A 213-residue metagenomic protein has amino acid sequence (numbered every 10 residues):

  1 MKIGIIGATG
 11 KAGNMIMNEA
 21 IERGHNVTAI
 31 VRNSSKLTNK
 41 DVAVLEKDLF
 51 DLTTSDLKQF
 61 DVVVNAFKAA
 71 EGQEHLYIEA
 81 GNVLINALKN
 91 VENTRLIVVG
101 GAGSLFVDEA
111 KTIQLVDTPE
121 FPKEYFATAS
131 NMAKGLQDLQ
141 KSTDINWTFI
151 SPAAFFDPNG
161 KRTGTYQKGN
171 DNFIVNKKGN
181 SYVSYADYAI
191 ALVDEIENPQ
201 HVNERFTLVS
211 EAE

Functional and structural regions predicted by a protein language model:
K2, I6-T9, T94-L96, D171 (+1 more regions): Mid/C-terminal beta-alpha module of Rossmann-like enzyme folds, strongest in SDR-family dehydrogenases/epimerases
I3-R23: N-terminal Rossmann NAD(P)H-binding glycine-rich loop of SDR-like oxidoreductase domains
G4, T28, T148: Conserved beta-strand positions in the Rossmann-like core of class I SAM-dependent methyltransferases
T9, N33, A102: Residues in the short beta-alpha loop(s) of Rossmann-like NAD(P)-binding domains
A29-K36, A154: Short, polar loop motifs at secondary-structure junctions
S34-N93: NAD(P)H-binding glycine-rich loop region in Rossmannoid oxidoreductase-like domains and their noncatalytic homologs
G72-K161: Glycine-/Pro-rich loop/turn segments that contact NAD(P) or position catalytic residues in Rossmann-like domains
S142-T143, D157-T165, E195-E204: Glycine/proline-rich active-site loop of Rossmann-fold NAD(P)-dependent oxidoreductases
